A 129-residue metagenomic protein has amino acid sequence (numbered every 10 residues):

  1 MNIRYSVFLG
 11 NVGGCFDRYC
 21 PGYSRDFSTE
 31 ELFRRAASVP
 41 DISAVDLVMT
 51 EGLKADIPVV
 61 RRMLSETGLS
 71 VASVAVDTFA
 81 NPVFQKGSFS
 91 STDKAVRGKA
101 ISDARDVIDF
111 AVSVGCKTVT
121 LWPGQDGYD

Functional and structural regions predicted by a protein language model:
M1-D106, V112-C116: N-terminal pre-domain/capping segments
W122-D129: Active-site-proximal beta-alpha loop/turn segments in soluble metabolic enzymes
